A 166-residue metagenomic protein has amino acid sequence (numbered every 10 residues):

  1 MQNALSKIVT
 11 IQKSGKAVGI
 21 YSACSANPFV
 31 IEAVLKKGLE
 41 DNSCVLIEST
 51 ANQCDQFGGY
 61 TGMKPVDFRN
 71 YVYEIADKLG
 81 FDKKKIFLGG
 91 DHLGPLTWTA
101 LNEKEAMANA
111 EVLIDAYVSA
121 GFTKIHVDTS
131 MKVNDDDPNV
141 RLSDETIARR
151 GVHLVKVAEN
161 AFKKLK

Functional and structural regions predicted by a protein language model:
M1-G80, K84-I86: Alpha/beta catalytic barrel-like cores
V18, Q56-G59, T97, L101 (+1 more regions): Short coil/turn segments at secondary-structure junctions
A23-V30, G59-Y71, T99-A116, A148-V152: Glycine-rich anion/phosphate-binding loops
C24-S25, D91-L93: Glycine-rich beta-to-alpha transition loops that act as phosphate-gripper elements at the mouths of alpha/beta enzyme
V34, D91, D128: Conserved, mostly hydrophobic/aromatic
N52-Q56, L93-T99, K132-N134: Conserved radical SAM core fold
G62-G90, L142-K166: Alpha-helix-loop-beta-strand connector modules within alpha/beta enzyme cores
L101-K166: Internal, well-ordered domain-core segments that constitute the primary functional module of diverse proteins
